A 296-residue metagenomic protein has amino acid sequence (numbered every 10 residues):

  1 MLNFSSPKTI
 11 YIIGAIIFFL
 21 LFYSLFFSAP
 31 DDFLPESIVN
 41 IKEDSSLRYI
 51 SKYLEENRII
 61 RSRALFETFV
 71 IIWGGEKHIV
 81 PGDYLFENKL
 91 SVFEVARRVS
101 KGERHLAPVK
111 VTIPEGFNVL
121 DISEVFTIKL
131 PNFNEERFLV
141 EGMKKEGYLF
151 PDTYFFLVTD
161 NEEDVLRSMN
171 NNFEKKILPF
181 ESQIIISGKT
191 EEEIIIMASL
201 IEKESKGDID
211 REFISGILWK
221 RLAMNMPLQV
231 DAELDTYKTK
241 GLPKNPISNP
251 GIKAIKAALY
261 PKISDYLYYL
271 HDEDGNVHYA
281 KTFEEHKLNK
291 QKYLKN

Functional and structural regions predicted by a protein language model:
L2, T9-I10, L90, R104 (+1 more regions): N-terminal, intrinsically disordered low-complexity tails/presequences enriched in Lys/Ser/Pro and small residues
L2-P35: N-terminal type II signal-anchor transmembrane helix that functions as the membrane-insertion/stop-transfer segment
F4-S5, I60, F283, K287: Short alpha-helical segments used as structural interaction elements across diverse proteins
I10-G14, N57-R58, D83-F86, F126-I128 (+2 more regions): N-terminal start-of-chain detector that recognizes signal peptides and the immediate post-cleavage beginning
F22-S24, A29-P179: Signal peptide-directed extracytoplasmic domains
L120-N296: Bacterial extracytoplasmic/cell-wall-associated proteins, especially those involved in peptidoglycan
